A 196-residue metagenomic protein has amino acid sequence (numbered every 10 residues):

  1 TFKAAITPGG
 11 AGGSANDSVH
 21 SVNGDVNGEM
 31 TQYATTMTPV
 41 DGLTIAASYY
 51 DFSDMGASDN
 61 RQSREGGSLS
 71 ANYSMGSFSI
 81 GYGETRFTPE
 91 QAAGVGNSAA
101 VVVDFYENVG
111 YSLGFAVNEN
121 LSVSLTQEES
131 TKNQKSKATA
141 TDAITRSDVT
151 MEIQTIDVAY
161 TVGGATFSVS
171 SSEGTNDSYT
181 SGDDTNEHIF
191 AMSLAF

Functional and structural regions predicted by a protein language model:
T1-F196: Outer-membrane beta-barrel proteins
